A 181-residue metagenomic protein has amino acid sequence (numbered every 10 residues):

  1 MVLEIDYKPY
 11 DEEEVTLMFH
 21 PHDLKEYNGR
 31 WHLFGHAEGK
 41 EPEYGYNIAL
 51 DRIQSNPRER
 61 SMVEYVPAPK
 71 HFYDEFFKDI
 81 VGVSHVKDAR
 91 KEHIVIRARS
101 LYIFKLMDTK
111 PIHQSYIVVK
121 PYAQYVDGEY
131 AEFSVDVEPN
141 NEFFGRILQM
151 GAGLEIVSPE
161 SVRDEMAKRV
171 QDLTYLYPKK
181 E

Functional and structural regions predicted by a protein language model:
M1-V95: Core beta-strand-centered patch of the WYL/Sm-like small regulatory domain
E75-E181: Polybasic (Lys/Arg-rich)
